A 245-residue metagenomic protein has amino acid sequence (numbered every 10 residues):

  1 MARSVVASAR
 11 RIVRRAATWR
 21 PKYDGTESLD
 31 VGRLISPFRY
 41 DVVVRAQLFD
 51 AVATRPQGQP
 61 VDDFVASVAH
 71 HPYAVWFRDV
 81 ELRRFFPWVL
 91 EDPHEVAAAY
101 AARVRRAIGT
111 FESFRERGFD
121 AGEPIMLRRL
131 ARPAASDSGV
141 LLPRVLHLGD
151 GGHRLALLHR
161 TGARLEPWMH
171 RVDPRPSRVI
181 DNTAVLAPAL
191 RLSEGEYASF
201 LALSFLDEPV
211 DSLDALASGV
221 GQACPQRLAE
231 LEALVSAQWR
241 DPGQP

Functional and structural regions predicted by a protein language model:
M1-V31, L190-S199, L203-D207, D211 (+1 more regions): Membrane-proximal basic amphipathic "stem/tether" segments
R3-S4, F38, V96-A99, H147 (+1 more regions): Helix-centric, low-specificity signal for extended rod-like, repetitive segments
S8-A17, W76-H147, R164-E166: Short alpha-helix boundary/capping and kink motifs at helix termini
T26-Q57, A121-L186: A short, basic-hydrophobic beta/loop patch
D41-E91, V96: Extended, charge-rich helix/loop segments that form flexible, surface "patches" used to engage negatively charged
T110, F114-D120, L186-S199: Predominantly single-stranded RNA-binding modules in RNA-associated proteins
Q244-P245: C-terminal non-catalytic accessory extensions
